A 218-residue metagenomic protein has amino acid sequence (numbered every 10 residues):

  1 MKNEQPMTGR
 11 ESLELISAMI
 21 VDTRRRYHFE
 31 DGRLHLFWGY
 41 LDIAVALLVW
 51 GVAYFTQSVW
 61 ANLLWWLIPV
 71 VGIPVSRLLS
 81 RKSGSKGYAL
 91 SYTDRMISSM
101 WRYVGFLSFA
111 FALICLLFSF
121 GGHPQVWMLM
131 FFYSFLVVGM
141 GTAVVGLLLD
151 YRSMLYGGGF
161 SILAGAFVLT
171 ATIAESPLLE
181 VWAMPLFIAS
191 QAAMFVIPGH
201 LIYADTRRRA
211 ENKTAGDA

Functional and structural regions predicted by a protein language model:
M1-G32: N-terminal juxtamembrane cytosolic/stromal segments of multi-pass membrane proteins
D22, S76-D94, M140-L149, V196-Y203: C-terminal ends of transmembrane helices
H28-I114: Selected alpha-helical membrane-embedding segments in polytopic membrane proteins
L41-L48, V71-V75, I114, V138-G141 (+2 more regions): Membrane-embedded alpha-helical transmembrane segments of multi-pass integral membrane proteins
W50-A61, C115-M128, A171-W182: Helix-coil boundary and interhelical linker segments in multi-pass alpha-helical membrane proteins
N62-V71, G122-L136, P185-A189: Structural signature of hydrophobic alpha-helical transmembrane segments
M100-G158: Membrane-proximal helix-loop-helix units in multi-pass membrane proteins
T142-A218: Terminal transmembrane helical module of multi-pass membrane proteins
